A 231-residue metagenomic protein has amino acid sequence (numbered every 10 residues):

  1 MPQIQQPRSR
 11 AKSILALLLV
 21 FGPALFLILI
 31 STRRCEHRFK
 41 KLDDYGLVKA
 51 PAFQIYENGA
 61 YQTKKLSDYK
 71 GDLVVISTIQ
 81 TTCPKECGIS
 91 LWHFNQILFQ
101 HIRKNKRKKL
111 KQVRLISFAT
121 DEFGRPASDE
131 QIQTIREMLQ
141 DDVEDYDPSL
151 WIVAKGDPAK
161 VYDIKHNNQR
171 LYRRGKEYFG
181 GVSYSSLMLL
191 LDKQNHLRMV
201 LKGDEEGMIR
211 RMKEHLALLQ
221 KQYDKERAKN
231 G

Functional and structural regions predicted by a protein language model:
M1-Q54: N-terminal targeting signals for export/organelle localization
A50-P51, V74, S185-L187: Short loop/turn microsegments at loop-to-beta-strand junctions
F53-V75, K104-N105: A short beta-strand-turn-helix
A60-Y61, C83, N195: PAS/PAS-like sensory domain loop/N-cap motif
K64-Q96, R114-A119: Short active-site neighborhood of thiol/selenol oxidoreductases, capturing the structured segment around
K85-C87, P126, G180-G181: Solvent-exposed, non-transmembrane alpha-helical starts
S90-I164: Structural microenvironment flanking redox-active thiols in thiol-disulfide oxidoreductases
G175-G231: Thiol-/selenol-based redox modules, centered on thioredoxin-like and closely related oxidoreductase domains
